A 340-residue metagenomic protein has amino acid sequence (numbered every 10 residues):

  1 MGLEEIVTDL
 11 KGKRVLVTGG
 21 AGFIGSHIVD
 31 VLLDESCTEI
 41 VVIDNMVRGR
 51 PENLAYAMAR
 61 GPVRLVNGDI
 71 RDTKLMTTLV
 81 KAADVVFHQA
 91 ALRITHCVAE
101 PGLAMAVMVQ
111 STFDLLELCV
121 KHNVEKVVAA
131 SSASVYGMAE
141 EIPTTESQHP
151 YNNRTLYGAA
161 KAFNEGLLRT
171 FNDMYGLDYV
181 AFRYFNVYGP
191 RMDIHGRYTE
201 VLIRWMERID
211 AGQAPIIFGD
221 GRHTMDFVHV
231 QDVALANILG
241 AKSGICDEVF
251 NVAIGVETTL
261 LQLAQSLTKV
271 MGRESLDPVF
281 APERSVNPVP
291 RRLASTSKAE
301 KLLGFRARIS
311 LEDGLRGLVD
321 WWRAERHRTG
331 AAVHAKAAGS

Functional and structural regions predicted by a protein language model:
M1-V187, I309, G317, W321 (+2 more regions): N-terminal Rossmann-like NAD(P)+-binding domain of SDR-like oxidoreductases, especially those catalyzing
E35, I209-S340: C-terminal substrate-binding subdomain of Rossmann-fold SDR/epimerase-dehydratase oxidoreductases
A59, N152, I194-Y198, V256 (+2 more regions): Residue-level signature of the cytosolic catalytic core of signaling kinases
A99-P101, L156, M192-R197, P290-R291: Short, solvent-exposed loop/turn segments at secondary-structure boundaries
M105, R154-A162, G196-E200, F227 (+1 more regions): Short-chain dehydrogenase/reductase
I142-P143, I194-I203: A glycine/serine/threonine-rich, flexible loop-to-helix segment that serves as the NAD(P) cofactor-binding "lid"
F163, L167, F171, V201 (+3 more regions): Hydrophobic alpha-helix immediately C-terminal to the catalytic Tyr-X-X-X-Lys motif of short-chain
G189-R191, V286: Short beta-strand->alpha-helix junction loop in the catalytic core of nucleotide-activated group-transfer enzymes
